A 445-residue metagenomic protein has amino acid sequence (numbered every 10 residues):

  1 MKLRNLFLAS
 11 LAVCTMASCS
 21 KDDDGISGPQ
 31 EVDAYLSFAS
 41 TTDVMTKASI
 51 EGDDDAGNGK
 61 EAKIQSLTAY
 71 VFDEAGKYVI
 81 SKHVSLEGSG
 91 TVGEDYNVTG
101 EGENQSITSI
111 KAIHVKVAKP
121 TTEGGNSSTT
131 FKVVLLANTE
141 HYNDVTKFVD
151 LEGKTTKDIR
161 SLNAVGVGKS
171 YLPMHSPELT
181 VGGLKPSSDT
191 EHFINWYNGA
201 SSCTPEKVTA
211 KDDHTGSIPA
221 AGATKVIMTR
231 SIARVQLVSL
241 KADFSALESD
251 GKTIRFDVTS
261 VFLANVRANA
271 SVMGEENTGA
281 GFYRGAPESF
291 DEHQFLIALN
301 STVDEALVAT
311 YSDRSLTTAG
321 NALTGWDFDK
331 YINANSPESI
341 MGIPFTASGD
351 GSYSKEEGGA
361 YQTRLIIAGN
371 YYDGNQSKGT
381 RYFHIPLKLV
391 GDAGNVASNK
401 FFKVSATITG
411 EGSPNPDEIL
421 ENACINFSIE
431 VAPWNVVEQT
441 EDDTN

Functional and structural regions predicted by a protein language model:
M1-N5: Positively charged n-region of N-terminal signal peptides that target proteins for export
F7-L11: Sec-dependent N-terminal signal peptides
T15-S18: C-terminal motif of bacterial Sec signal peptides marking the signal peptidase cleavage site
S20-D23: Bacterial signal peptide processing site
G25-S49, T229-D243: A short, Gly/Thr-enriched small/hydrophobic beta-strand-prone motif that recurs across taxa
A56-V149, K225-I227, R234-V238, A242-K400 (+1 more regions): Tryptophan-paired
G93, Y142-G222, R381-G394: Structured interaction patches on ligand/partner-binding surfaces of diverse proteins
A393-N445: Hydrophobic, glycine-enriched assembly/anchoring segments
